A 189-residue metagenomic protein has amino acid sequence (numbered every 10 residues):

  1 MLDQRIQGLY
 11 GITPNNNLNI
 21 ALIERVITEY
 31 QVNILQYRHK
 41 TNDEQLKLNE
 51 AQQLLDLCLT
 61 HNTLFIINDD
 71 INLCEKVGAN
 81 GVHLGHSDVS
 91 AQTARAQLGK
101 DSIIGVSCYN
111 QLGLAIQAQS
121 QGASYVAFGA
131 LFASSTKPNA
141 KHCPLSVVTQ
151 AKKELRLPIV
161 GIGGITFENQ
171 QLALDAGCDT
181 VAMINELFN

Functional and structural regions predicted by a protein language model:
M1-A91, A96-Y125, Q150, R156-L157 (+3 more regions): Conserved N-terminal beta1-alpha1 strand-loop-helix module at the mouth
C74, F132-P138: A short acidic, helix-capping loop that chelates divalent metal ions and anchors anionic groups
P138-C143, V147-T149: Substrate-recognition "cap/lid" segment bordering the active-site pocket of phosphatases
H142, G164-I165: Residue-level detector of alpha-helix initiation sites
V160: Glycine-rich phosphate/ribose-binding loops and adjacent secondary-structure elements that form binding surfaces
